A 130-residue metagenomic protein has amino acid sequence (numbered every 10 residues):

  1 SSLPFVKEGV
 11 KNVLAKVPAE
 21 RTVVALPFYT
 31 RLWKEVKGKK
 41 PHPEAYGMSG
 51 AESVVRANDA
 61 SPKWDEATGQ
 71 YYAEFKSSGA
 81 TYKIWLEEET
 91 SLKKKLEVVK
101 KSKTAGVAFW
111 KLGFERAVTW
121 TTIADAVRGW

Functional and structural regions predicted by a protein language model:
S1-K7, L86-K93, F114: Soluble non-cytosolic domains of exported or imported proteins
S1-R21, P62-W64, Y71: Short intrinsically disordered, low-complexity coil segments enriched in acidic
L3-L14, L96, W120-V127: Generic structural signal for well-ordered alpha-helices, preferentially at hydrophobic/aromatic core positions
V17-V23, S102-V107: Loop/turn elements at helix/coil->beta-strand transitions in domains of secreted/extracellular proteins
R21-V98, D125-W130: Glycan-binding loop/region signatures in secreted carbohydrate-active enzymes
L96, W110-L112: C-terminal functional modules
L112-V118: Acidic-and-aromatic substrate-binding clefts and catalytic sites of carbohydrate-active enzymes
